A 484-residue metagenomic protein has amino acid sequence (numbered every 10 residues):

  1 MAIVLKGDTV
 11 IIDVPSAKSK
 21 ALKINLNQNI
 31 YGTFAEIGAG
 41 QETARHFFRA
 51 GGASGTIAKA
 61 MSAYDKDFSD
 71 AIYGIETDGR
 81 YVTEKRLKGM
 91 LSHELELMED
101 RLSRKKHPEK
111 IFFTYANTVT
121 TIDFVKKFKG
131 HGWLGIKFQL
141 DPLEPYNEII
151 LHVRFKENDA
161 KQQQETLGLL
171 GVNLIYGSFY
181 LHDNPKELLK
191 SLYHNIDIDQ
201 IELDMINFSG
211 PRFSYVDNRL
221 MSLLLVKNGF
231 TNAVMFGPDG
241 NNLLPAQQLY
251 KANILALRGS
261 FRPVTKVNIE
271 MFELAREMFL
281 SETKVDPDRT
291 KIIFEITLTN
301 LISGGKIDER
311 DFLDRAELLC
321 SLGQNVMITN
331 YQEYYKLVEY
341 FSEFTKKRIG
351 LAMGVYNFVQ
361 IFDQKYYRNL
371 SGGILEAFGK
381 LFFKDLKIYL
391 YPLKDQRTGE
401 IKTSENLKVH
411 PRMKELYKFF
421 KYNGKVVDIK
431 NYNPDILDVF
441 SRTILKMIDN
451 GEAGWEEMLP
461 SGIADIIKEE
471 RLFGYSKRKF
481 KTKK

Functional and structural regions predicted by a protein language model:
A2-K484: Nucleotidyltransferase catalytic core that binds NTPs
